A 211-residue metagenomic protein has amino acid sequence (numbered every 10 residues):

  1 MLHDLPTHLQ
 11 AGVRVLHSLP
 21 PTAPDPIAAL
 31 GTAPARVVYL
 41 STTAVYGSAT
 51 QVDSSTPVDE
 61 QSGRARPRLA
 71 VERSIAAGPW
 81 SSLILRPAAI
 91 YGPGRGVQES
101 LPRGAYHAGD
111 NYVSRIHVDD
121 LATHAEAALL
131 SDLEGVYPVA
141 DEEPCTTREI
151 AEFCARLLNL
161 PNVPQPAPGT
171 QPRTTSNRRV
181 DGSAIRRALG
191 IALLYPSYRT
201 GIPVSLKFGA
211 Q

Functional and structural regions predicted by a protein language model:
D4-T42, A70-R73: NAD(P)-cofactor binding segment of oxidoreductase domains
I27-G63: Conserved Rossmann-fold NAD(P)-dependent oxidoreductase catalytic core, especially the SDR/UDP-sugar
D53-R73, N111-I116, P144: Short-chain dehydrogenase/reductase
R73-P93: Conserved beta-loop-beta element that borders a ligand/cofactor-binding pocket
G96-E99, Y106-L129, G135: Substrate-positioning beta->alpha
A122-S176: Mid/C-terminal beta-alpha module of Rossmann-like enzyme folds, strongest in SDR-family dehydrogenases/epimerases
R173-Q211: C-terminal amphipathic/interface module of NAD(P)-dependent oxidoreductases and related NAD-binding regulators
